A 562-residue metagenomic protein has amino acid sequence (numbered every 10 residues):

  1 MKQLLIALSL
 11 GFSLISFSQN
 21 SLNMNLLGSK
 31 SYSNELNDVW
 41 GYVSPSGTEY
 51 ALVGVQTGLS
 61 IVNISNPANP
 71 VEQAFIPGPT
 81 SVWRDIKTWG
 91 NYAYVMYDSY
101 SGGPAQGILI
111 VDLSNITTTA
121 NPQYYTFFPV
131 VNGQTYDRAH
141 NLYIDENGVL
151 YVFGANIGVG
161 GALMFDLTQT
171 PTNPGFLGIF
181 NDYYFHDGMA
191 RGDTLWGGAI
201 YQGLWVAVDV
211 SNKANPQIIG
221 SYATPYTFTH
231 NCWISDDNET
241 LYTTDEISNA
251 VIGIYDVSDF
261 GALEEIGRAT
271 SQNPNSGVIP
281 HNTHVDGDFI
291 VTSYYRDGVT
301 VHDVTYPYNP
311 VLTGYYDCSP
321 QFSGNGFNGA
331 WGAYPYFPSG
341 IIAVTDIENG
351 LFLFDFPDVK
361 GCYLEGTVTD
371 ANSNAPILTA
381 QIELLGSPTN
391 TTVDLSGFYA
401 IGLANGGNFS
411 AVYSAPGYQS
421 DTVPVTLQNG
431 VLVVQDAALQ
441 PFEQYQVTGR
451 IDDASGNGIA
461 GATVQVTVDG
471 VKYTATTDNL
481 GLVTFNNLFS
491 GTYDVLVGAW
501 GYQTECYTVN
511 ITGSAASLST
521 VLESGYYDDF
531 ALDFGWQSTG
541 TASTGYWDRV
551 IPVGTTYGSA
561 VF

Functional and structural regions predicted by a protein language model:
M1-S21: Bacterial Sec-dependent N-terminal signal peptides
S18-N372: Feature marking well-ordered beta-strand scaffolds used for ligand recognition
S18-S31, Y363-D370, Q446-R450, S519-G540: Boundary/junction segments of secreted and surface-exposed precursor proteins
T367-T379, T448-A460: Structural motif
S373-L378, E383-A404, G458, V468-T484: Short, acidic Ser/Thr/Gly-rich low-complexity loop/linker segments typical of extracellular and cell-surface proteins
G406-G417, G491-G501: A short, solvent-exposed beta-strand micro-motif common in secreted/extracellular proteins
V425-E443, N510-D528: Extracellular beta-sheet/turn segments enriched in Thr/Pro/Gly and aliphatic residues
D529-F562: Extracellular glycan-recognition surfaces and repeat-rich motifs
